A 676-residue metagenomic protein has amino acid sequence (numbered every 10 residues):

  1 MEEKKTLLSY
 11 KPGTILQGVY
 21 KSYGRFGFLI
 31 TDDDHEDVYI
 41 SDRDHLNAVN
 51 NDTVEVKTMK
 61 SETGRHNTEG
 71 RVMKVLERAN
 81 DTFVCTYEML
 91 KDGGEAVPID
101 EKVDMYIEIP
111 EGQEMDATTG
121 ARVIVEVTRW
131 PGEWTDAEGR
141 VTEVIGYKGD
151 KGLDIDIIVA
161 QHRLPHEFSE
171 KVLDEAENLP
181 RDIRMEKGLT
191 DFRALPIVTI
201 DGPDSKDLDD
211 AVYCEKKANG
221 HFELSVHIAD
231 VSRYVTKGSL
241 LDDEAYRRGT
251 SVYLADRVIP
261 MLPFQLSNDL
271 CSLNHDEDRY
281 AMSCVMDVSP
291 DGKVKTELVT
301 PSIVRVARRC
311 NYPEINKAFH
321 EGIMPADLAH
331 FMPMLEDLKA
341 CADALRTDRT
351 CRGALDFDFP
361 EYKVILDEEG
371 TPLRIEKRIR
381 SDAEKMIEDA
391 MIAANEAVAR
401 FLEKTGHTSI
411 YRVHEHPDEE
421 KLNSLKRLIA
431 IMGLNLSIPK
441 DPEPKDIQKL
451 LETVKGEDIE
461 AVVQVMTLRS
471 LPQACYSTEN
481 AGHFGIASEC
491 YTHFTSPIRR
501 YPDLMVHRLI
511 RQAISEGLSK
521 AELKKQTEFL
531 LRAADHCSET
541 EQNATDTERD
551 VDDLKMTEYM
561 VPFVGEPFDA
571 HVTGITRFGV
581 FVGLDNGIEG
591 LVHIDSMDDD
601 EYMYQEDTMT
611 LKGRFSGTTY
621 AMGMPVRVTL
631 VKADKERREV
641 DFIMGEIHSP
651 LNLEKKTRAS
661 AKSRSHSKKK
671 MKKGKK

Functional and structural regions predicted by a protein language model:
M1-I228, S232-D278, C310-P313, M609-S616: Charge-lined substrate channels and their catalytic hotspots, especially those that engage the 3′ end of RNA
E2-G13, N652-K676: Short Lys/Arg-rich cationic patches that frequently serve as NLS/NoLS or arginine-rich RNA/DNA-binding motifs
D33-D34, L90-K91, K217-A218, V288-K293 (+1 more regions): Short acidic-glycine loop/turn motifs at beta-strand connectors
D52, G70, K74, A121 (+5 more regions): Intrinsically disordered, low-complexity linker and terminal regions at domain boundaries
M59, T128, T573, V631-A633: Short, surface-exposed secondary-structure boundary micro-motifs
A218, D287, V299, Y312-D585 (+7 more regions): Append "with occasional cross-activation on large, charged helical scaffolds in nucleic-acid assemblies
N268-P290, V465: Phosphate/diphosphate-binding loops
